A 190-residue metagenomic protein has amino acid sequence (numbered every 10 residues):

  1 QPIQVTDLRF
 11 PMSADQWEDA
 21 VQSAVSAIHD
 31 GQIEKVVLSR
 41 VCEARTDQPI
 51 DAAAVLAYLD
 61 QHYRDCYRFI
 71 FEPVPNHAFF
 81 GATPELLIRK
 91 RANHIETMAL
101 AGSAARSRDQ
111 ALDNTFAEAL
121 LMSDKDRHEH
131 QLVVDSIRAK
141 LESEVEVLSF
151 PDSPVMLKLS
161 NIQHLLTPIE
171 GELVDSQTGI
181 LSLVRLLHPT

Functional and structural regions predicted by a protein language model:
P2-D15, D19-Q22, S26, R40-T46 (+1 more regions): Contiguous alpha-helical scaffold segments within structured protein domains that host functional hotspots
E34-K35, L148: Residue-level detector of short coil/turn "hinge" positions at structural boundaries
K35-L38, I70, V133: A structural signal for short, well-ordered beta-strand segments and their strand-loop junctions that often border
Q48-E96: SIR2/sirtuin-family catalytic core signature
